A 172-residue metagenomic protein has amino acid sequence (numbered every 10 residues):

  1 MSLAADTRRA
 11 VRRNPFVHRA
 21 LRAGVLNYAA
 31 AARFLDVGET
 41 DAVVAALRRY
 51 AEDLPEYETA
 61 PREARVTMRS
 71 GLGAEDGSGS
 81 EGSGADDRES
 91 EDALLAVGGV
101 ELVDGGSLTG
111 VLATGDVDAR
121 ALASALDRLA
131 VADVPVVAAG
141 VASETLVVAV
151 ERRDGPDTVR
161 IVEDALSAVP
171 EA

Functional and structural regions predicted by a protein language model:
M1-L54: Terminal low-complexity, intrinsically disordered regions
D6, R48-A172: A conserved regulatory-domain signal marking ACT and ACT-like small-molecule sensing domains and adjacent regulatory
